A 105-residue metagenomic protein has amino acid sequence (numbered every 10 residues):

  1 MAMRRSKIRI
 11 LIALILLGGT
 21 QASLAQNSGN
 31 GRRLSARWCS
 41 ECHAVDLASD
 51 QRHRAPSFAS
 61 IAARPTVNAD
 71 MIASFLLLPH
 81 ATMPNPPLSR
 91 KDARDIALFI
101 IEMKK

Functional and structural regions predicted by a protein language model:
A2-L11: Bacterial N-terminal signal peptides that target proteins for export
I10-G19: Bacterial N-terminal signal peptides
G18-L34: Electrostatic cytochrome c docking/interface patches
Q26-S28, V45, D70: A generic local structural motif
A36-D46, I96: The canonical Cys-X-X-Cys-His
S49-R52, S57-K105: Extracytoplasmic electron-transfer domains, predominantly the class I c-type cytochrome c fold
